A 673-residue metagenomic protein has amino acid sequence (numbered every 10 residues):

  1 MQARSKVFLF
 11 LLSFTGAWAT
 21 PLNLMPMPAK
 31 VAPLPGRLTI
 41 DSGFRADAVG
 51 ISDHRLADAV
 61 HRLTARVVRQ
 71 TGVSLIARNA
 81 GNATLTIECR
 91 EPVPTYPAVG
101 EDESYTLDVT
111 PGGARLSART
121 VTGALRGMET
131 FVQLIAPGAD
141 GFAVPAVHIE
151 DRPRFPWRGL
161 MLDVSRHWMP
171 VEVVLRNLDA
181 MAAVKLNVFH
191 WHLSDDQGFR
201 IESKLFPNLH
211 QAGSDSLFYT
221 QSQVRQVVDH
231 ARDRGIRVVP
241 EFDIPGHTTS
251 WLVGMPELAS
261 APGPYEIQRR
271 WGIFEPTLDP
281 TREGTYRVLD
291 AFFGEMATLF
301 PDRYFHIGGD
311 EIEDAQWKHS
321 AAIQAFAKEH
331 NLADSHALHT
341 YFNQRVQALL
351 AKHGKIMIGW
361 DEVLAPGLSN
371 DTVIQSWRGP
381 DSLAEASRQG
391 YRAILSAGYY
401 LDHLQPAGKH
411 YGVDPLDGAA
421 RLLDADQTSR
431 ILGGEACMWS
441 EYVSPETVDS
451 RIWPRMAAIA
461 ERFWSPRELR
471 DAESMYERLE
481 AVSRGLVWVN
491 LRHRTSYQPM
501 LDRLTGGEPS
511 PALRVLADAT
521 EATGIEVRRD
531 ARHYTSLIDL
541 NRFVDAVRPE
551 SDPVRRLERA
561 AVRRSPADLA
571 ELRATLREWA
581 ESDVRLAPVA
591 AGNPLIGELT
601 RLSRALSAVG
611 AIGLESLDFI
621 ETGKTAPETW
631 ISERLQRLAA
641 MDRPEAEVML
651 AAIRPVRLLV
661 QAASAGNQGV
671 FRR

Functional and structural regions predicted by a protein language model:
M1-A3: N-terminal secretory signal peptides that target proteins for export/translocation
K6-A17: Bacterial N-terminal signal peptides
T20-F155, F463-P466, R470-E473, E480-G485 (+1 more regions): Contiguous, structured surface segment used for ligand recognition
L24-M27, A32-L34, T39-S42, A57 (+6 more regions): Substrate-binding groove of N-acetylhexosamine-processing glycoside hydrolases
V73, L186, I236, K355 (+1 more regions): Short glycine/serine/threonine/alanine-rich loop segments
E91-V93, I244-G246, D310-D314, V363-A365: Short, internal active-site loops enriched in acidic
P94-Y304, S320, R345, L349 (+2 more regions): Feature activates predominantly on carbohydrate-active enzymes
G308-A325, H330-L332: N-terminal leader/propeptide and maturation segments of large enzyme subunits in energy/redox metabolism and hydrolases
